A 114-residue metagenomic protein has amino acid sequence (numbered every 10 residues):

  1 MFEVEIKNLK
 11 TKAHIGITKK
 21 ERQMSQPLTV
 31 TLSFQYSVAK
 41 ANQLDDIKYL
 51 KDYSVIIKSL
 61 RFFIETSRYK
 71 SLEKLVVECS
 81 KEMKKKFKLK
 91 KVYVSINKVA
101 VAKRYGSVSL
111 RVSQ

Functional and structural regions predicted by a protein language model:
M1-Q114: N-terminal, polar/charged subdomain of small-to-medium soluble alpha/beta proteins
